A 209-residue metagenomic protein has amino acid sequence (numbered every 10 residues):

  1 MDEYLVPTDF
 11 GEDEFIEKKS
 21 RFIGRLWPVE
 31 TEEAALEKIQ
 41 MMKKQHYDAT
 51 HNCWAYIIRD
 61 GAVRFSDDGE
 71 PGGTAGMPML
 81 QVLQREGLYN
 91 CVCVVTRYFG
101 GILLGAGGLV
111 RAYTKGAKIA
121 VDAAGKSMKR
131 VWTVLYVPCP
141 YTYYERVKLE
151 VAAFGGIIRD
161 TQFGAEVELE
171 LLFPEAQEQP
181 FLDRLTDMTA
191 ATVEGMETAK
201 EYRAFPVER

Functional and structural regions predicted by a protein language model:
M1-G73, M196-R209: C-terminal regulatory domains involved in ligand/effector binding and gene-expression control
G61, P71-L88, F163-A165: Positively charged, aromatic-enriched nucleic acid-contacting surfaces
P78-A123: Active-site beta-strand/loop microenvironment that shapes enzyme catalytic pockets
K126-Y143: Short glycine-/aliphatic-rich beta-strand segments at the starts of folded cytosolic domains
P138-G156: Short amphipathic alpha-helix segments
V147-A152, P180-T189: Short amphipathic alpha-helices in soluble, non-transmembrane regions that often serve as interface/regulatory elements
I158-Q162, T189-P206: Conserved short beta-strand edge segments in small beta-sheet-based binding/regulatory domains
L171-P180: Terminal, non-globular segments
